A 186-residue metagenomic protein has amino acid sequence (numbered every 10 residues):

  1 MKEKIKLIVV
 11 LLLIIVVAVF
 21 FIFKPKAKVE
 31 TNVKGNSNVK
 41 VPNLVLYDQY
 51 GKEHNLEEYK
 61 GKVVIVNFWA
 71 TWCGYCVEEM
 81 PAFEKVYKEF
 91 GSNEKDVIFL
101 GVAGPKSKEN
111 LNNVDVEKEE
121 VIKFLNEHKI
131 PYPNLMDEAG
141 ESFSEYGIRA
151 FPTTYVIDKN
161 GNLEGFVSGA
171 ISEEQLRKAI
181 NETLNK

Functional and structural regions predicted by a protein language model:
M1-V45, K186: N-terminal targeting signals for export/organelle localization
N43-V64, Y87-G91: A short beta-strand-turn-helix
F68-K85: Conserved redox-active cysteine motifs that mediate thiol-disulfide chemistry, especially di-cysteine Cys-X(1-2)-Cys
G101-A103, V167: Residue-level recognition of beta-strand->loop/alpha-helix junctions
K106-V116: Short, flexible/disordered intra-domain loops and linkers
V114-I157: Short, internal strand/loop/helix patches that form the active-site neighborhood or redox-interaction surface
V156-K186: Thiol-/selenol-based redox modules, centered on thioredoxin-like and closely related oxidoreductase domains
